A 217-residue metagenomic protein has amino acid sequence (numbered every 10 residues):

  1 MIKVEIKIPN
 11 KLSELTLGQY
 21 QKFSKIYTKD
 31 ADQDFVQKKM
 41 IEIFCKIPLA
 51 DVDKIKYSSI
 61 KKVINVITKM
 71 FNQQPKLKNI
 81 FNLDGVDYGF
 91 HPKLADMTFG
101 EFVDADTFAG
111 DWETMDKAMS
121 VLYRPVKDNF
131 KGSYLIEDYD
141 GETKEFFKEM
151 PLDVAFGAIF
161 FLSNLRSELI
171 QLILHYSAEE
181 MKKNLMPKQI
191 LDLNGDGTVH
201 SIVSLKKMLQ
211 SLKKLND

Functional and structural regions predicted by a protein language model:
M1-D217: Charged interaction scaffolds used for protein-protein
